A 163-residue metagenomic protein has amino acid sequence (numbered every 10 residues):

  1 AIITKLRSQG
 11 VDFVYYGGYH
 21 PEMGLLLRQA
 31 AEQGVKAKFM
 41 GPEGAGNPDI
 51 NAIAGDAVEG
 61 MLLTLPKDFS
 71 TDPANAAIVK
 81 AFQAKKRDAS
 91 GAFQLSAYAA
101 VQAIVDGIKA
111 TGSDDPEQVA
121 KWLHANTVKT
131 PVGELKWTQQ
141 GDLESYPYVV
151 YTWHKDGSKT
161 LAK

Functional and structural regions predicted by a protein language model:
A1-K163: Extracytosolic ligand-binding ectodomains
